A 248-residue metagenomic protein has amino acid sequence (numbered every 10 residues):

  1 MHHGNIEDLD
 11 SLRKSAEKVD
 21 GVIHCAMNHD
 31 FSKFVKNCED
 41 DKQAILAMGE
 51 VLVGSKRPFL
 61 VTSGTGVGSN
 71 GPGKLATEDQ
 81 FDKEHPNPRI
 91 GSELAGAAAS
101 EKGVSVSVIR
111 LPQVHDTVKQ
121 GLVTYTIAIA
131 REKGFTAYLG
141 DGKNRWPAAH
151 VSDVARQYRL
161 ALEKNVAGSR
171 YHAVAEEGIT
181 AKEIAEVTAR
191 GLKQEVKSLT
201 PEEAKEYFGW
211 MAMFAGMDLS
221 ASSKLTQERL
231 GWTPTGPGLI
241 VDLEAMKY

Functional and structural regions predicted by a protein language model:
M1-L46, E50: NAD(P)H-binding glycine-rich loop region in Rossmannoid oxidoreductase-like domains and their noncatalytic homologs
V22, V151-Y158, A173, I184 (+2 more regions): Non-catalytic, hydrophobic alpha-helical segments
N28, K42-P86: Conserved Rossmann-fold NAD(P)-dependent oxidoreductase catalytic core, especially the SDR/UDP-sugar
F81-R110, T124: Active-site Tyr-X1-5-Lys
I90, H115-Y125, E132, L160-Y171 (+1 more regions): Glycine/proline-rich active-site loop of Rossmann-fold NAD(P)-dependent oxidoreductases
K102, P112-N144: NAD(P)-dependent short-chain dehydrogenase/reductase
Q157-M211: Mid/C-terminal beta-alpha module of Rossmann-like enzyme folds, strongest in SDR-family dehydrogenases/epimerases
A212-Y248: C-terminal amphipathic/interface module of NAD(P)-dependent oxidoreductases and related NAD-binding regulators
